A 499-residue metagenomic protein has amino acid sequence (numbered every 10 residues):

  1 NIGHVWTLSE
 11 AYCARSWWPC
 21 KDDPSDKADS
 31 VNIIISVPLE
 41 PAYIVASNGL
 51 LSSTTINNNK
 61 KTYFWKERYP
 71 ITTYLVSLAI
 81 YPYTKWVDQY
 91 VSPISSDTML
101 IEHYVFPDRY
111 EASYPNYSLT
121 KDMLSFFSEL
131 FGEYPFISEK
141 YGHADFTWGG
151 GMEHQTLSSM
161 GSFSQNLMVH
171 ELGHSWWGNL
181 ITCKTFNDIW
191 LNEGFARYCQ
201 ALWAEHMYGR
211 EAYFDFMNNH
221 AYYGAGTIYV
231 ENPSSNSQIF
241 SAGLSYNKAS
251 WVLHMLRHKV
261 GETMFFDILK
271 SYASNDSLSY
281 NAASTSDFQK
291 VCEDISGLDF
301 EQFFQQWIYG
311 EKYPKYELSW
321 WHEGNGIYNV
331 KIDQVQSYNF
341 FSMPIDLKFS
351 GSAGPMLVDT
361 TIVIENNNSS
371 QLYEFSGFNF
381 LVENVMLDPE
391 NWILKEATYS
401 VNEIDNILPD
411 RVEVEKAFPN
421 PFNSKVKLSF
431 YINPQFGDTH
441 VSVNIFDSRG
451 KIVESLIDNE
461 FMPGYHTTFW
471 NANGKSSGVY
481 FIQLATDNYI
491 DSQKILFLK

Functional and structural regions predicted by a protein language model:
N1-V31, N391-L408: Glycine/proline-rich low-complexity spacer/linker segments in large multi-domain proteins
E10, K21-V169, Y198: Hydrophobic helix-coil surface modules that form long, contiguous segments used for peptide/substrate interaction
S30, T54, T98, S277 (+2 more regions): Coil residues (strongly favoring Ser/Thr
S158-F214: Zinc-dependent metallopeptidase catalytic helix centered on the HExxH motif and its immediate flanking segment
I189, E193-K259, D276-S279: Acidic/His/Gly-enriched intrinsically disordered linker/tail segments that often contain short helix/coil "MoRF-like"
A242-V330, H466: Amphipathic alpha-helical substructures
Y316, W320-N384, T439-I445: Beta-strand-rich binding/interaction modules
I407-F418, F422-K499: C-terminal outer-membrane/trafficking sorting elements
